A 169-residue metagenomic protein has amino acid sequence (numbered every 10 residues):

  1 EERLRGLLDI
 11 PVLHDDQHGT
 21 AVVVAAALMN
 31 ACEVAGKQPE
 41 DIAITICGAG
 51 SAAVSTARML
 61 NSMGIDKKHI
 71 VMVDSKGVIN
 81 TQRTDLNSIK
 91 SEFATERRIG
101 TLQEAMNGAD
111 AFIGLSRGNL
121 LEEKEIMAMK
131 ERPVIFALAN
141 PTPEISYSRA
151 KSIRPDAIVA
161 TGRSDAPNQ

Functional and structural regions predicted by a protein language model:
E1-G19: Pre-Walker A segment
E2-L8, N119-Q169: Rossmann-fold NAD(P)-binding glycine/threonine-rich loop
L7-D9, D41, M106-A109, M129-E131: Short, well-ordered loop/turn elements at secondary-structure boundaries
D9-I10, N87-F93, D156-A157: Active-site regions of enzymes building and remodeling cell-envelope glycoconjugates
V12-D15, I46, M72, I113-G114 (+2 more regions): General beta-strand structural signal in soluble alpha/beta enzymes
Q17-H18, T84, R98, I126 (+2 more regions): Short capping/connector residues at structural and topological boundaries
H18, V22-I113: Glycine-rich phosphate/diphosphate-binding loop of Rossmann-like nucleotide-binding domains
L60, S116, N140: Short, flexible active-site loop motifs that bind/organize anionic cofactors or intermediates
